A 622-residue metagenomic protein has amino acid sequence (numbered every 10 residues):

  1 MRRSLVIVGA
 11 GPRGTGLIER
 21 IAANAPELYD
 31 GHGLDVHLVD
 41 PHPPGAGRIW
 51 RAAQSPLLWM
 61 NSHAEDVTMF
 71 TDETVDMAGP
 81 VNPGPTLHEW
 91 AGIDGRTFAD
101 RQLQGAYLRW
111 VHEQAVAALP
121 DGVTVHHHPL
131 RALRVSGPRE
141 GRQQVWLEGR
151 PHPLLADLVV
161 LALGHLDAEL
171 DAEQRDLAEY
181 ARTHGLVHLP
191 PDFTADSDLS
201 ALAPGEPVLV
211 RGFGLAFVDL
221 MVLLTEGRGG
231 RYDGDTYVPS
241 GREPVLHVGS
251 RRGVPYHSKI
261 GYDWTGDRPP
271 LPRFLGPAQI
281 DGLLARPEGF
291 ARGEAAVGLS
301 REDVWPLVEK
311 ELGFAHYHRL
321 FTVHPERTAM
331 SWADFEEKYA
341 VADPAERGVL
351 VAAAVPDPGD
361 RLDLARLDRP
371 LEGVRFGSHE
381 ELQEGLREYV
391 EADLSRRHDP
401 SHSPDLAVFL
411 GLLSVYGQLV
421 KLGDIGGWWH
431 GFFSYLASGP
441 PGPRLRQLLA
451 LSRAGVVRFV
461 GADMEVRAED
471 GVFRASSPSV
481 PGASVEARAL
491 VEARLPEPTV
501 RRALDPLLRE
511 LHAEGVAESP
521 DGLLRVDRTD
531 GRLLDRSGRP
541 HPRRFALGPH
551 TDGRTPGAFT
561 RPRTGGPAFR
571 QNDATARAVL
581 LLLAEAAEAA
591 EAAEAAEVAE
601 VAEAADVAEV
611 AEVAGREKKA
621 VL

Functional and structural regions predicted by a protein language model:
M1-R51, I93-L583, K619-L622: Flavin (primarily FAD) cofactor-binding/catalytic cores of flavoenzymes
D40-G92: Redox-cofactor-proximal catalytic regions of oxidoreductases
E585-G615: Intrinsically disordered, low-complexity segments used as extracellular stalks/linkers and nuclear/regulatory IDRs
